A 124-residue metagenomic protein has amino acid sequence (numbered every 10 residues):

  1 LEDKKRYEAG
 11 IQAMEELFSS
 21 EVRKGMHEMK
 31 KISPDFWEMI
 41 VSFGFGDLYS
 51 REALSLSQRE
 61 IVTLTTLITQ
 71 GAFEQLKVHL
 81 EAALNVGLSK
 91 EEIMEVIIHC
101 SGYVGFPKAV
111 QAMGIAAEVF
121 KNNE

Functional and structural regions predicted by a protein language model:
L1-L56, N85, A109-E124: Acidic, glycine/proline-rich low-complexity segments that act as flexible tails and inter-domain linkers
V41, Q58-I61, L76, I93: N-terminal alpha-helical segment
R51, Q70-K77, V110: Short helix-capping/linker segments at secondary-structure and domain boundaries
R59-L67, V96-I97: Short, structured motif recognition centered on aromatic/hydrophobic residues
L67-Q70, N85: Short, solvent-exposed interaction modules
K77-A82, G114: "Short basic amphipathic alpha-helical interaction patches in structured regions
L80-V86, K90-I98, V119: A cross-kingdom feature marking solvent-exposed beta-strand/loop segments within repeated, beta-rich binding/scaffold
E92-A116: Preference for long, well-ordered alpha-helical segments
